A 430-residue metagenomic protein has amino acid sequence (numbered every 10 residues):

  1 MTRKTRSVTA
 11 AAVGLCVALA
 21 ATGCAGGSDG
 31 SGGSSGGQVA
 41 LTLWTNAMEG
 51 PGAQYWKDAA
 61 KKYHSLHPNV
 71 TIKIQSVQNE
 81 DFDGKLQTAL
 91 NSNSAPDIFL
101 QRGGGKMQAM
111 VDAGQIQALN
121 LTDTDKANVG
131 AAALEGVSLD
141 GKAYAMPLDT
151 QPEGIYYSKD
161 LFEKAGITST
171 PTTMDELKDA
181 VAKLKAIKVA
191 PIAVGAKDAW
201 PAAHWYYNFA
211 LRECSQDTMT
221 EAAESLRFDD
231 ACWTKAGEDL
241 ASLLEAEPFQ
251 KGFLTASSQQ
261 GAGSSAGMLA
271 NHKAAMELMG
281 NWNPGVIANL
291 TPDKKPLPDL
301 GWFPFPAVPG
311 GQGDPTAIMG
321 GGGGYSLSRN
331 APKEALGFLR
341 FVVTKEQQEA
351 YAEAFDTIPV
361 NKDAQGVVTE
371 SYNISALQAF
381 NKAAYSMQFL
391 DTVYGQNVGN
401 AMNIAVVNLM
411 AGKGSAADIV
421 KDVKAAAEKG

Functional and structural regions predicted by a protein language model:
T2-V17, A21-K106, K294, E334 (+2 more regions): Conserved N-terminal structural module of periplasmic/extracytoplasmic solute-binding proteins
S76-K85, G105, T172-D179, L254-A270: Short helix-initiation/N-cap motifs at beta->coil->alpha
R102-E153: Hinge/lid segment of periplasmic solute-binding proteins
Q117-A131, A196, E213-K235, L290-K295 (+5 more regions): Short, solvent-exposed loop/beta-turn-alpha elements that line the ligand-binding surface or hinge of extracytoplasmic
Y144-M146, E153, K178-D229: Extracytoplasmic/periplasmic solute-binding protein
V181, S225-S257: Glycine-centered hinge/linker elements that transmit conformational signals in sensory and ligand-binding systems
N289-A354: Extracytoplasmic/periplasmic substrate-recognition and gating elements
F355-Q365, S375-E428: C-terminal capping/gating helix-and-loop segments adjacent to ligand/active sites or protein-protein/ligand interfaces
